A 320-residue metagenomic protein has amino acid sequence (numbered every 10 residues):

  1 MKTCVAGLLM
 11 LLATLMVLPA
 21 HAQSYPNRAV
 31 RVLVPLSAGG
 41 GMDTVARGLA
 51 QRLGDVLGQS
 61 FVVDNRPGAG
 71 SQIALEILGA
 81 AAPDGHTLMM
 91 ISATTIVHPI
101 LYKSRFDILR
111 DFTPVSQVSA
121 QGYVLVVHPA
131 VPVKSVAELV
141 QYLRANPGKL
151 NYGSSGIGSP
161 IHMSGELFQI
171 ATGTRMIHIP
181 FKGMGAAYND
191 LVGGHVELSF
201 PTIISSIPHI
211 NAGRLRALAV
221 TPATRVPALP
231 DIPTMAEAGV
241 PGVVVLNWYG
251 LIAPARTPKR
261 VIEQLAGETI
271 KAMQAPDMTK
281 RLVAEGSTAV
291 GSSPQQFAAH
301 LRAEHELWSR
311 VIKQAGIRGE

Functional and structural regions predicted by a protein language model:
M1-C4: Positively charged n-region of N-terminal signal peptides that target proteins for export
A6-V17: Bacterial N-terminal signal peptides
A22-D111, K149, G173-T202, H209 (+2 more regions): N-terminal (or domain-start) structured segment
N27-A29, I170-T174, N211, T234-E237 (+1 more regions): An extracytoplasmic/periplasmic, membrane-proximal ligand-sensing/linker region
A80-H86, I100-A186, M235, W248-R281: Hinge/capping helix and adjacent helix->loop/strand transition within the periplasmic-binding protein
T94-K103, H162, L167-A171, L198-I232: A ligand-binding cleft/hinge motif common to bilobed small-molecule-binding domains
A120, S206-Q274, A303-E306: C-terminal lobe and pocket-closing loops of periplasmic/extracytoplasmic Venus-flytrap solute-binding proteins
